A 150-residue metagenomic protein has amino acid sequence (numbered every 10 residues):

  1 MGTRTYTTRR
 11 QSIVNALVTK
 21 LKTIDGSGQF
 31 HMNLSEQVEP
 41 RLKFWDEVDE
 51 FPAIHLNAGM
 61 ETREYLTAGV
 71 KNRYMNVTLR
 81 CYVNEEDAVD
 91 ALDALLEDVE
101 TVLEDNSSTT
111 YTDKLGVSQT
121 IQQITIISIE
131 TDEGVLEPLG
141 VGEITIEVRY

Functional and structural regions predicted by a protein language model:
M1-G69, N106-T125, L136: Small/polar-rich, solvent-exposed N-terminal microdomains that initiate assembly or binding
V14, T67-Y74, V83-S108: Extracellular/virion structural assembly segments
G69-E86, P138-Y150: Oligomerization/assembly interface segments of phage tail-like spikes and tubes
V77-T78, A94-L103, L115-T125: Noncatalytic linker/hinge segments flanking ATPase motor cores
Q123-T145: Glycine-rich, aromatic-bearing surface loops/beta-hairpins
